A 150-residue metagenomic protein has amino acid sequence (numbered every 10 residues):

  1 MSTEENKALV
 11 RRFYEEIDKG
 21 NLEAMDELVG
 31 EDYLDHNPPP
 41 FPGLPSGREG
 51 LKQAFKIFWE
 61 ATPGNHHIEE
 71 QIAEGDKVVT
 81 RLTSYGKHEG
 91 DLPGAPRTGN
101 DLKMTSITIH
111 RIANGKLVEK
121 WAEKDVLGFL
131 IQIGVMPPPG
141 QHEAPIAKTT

Functional and structural regions predicted by a protein language model:
M1-T150: C-terminal and inter-domain tail/linker signature
